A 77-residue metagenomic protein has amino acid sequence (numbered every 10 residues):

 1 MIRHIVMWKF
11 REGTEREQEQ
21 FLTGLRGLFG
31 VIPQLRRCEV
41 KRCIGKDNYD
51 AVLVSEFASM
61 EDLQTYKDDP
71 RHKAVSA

Functional and structural regions predicted by a protein language model:
M1-A51, A58-D68: Short S/T/G/P-rich N-terminal loop/turn motif that feeds into the first structured element of a domain
K73-A77: Short, intrinsically disordered, charge-balanced linker/junction segments flanking boundaries in proteins
